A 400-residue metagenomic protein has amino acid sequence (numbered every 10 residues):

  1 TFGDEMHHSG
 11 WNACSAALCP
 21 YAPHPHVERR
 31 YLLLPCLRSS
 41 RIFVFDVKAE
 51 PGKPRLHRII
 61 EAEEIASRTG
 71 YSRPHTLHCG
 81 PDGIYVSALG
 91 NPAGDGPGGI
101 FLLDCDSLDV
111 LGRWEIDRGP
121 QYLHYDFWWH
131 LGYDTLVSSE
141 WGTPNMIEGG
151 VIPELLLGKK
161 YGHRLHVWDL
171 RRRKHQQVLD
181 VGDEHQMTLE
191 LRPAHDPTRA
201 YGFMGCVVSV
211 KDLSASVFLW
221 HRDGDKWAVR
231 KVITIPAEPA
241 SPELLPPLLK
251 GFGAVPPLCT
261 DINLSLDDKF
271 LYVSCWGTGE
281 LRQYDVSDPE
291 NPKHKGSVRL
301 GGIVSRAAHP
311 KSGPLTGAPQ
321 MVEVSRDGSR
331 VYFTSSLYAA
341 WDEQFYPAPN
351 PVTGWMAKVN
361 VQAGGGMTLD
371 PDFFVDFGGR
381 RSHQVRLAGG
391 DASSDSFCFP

Functional and structural regions predicted by a protein language model:
T1-C14, H57-G70, R113-Y122, H175-Q186 (+3 more regions): Surface-exposed loop and turn segments in beta-propeller and other repeat-based domains that flank or scaffold
T1-C14, P25, L34-E61, D95 (+1 more regions): Beta-propeller domains
S9-E28, G70-G80, W128-D134, E190-R199 (+4 more regions): Structural signature of eukaryotic scaffold interfaces centered on beta-propeller domains
H26-L34, S87-P97, S139-K160, M204-F218 (+1 more regions): Short, conserved, GDST-rich strand-edge loop motifs in beta-rich repeat architectures
D46-L131: Asp-box/WD-like beta-propeller blade repeats and closely related beta-sheet repeat scaffolds
K48, P97-L108, E154-R172, A215-D223 (+1 more regions): Beta-propeller blade signature
D117-Y284, P289: Beta-propeller domains
S325-P400: Blade-level signature of beta-propeller repeat domains, shared across WD40, Kelch, NHL, RCC1 and BNR/Asp-box propellers
